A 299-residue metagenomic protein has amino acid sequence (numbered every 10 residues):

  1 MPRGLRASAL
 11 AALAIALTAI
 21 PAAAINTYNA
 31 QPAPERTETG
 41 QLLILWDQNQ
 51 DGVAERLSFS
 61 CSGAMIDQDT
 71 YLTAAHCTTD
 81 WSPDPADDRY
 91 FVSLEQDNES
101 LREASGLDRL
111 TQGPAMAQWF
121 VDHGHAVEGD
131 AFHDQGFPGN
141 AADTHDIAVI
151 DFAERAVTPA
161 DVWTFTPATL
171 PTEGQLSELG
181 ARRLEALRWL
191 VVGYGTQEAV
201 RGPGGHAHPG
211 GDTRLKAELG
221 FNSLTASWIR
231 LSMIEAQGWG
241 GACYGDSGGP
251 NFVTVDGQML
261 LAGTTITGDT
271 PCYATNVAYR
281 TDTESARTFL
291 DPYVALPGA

Functional and structural regions predicted by a protein language model:
M1-A9: Bacterial N-terminal signal peptides that target proteins for export
A19-P21: N-terminal signal peptide c-region/cleavage motif recognized by signal peptidases
N26-E35, Q48, E55, D84-G174: Conserved catalytic-core segment of clan PA serine endopeptidases
Q31-E38, L42, F59-Q112, P209-L224 (+1 more regions): C-terminal subregion of chymotrypsin/trypsin-like serine protease catalytic domains
Q41-Q48, G193-Q197, T267: Generic short beta-strand segments
N49-D51, D80, E198-A199, Q237: Short, solvent-exposed loop/turn segments at secondary-structure junctions
D143-G241, V277, T283-T288: Chymotrypsin/trypsin-fold serine protease catalytic domain
